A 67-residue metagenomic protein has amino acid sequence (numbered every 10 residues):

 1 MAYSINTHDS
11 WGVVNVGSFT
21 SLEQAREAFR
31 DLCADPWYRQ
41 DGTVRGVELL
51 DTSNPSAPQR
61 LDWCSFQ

Functional and structural regions predicted by a protein language model:
M1-N15, D41-V44: Short aromatic-glycine-(Arg/Gly/Cys) micro-motifs in beta-strand/loop hairpins
I5, F19, A25, V47-L49: Hydrophobic beta-strand residues in large extracellular and virion-surface proteins
G17-F19, C64-S65: Short hydrophobic alpha-helix segments
T20-W37: Charged, amphipathic alpha-helical segments
C33-Q67: Short, mixed-charge low-complexity intrinsically disordered segments
